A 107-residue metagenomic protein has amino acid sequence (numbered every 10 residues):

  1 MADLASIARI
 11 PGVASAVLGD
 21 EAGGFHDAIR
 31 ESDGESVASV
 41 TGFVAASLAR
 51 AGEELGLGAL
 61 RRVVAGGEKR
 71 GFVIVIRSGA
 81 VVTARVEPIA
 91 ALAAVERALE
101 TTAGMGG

Functional and structural regions predicted by a protein language model:
M1-E21, F25-G107: Non-catalytic interaction/Regulatory regions outside core domains
